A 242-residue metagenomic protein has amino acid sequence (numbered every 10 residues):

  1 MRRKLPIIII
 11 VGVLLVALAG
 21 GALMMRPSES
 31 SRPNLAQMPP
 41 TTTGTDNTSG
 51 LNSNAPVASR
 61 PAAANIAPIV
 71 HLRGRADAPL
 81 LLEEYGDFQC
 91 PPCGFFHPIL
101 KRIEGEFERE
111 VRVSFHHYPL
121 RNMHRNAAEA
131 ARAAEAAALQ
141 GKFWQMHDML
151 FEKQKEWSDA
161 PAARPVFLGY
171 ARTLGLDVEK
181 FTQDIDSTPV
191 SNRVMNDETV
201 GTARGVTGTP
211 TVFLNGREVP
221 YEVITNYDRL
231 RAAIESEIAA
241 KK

Functional and structural regions predicted by a protein language model:
M1-P40, L168-K242: C-terminal cap of thioredoxin/glutaredoxin-like
S31-A62: Juxtamembrane proline-rich low-complexity "stalk" or linker regions positioned immediately after a signal peptide
V57-A58, P91, I185: Short, surface-exposed alpha-helical recognition segments that flank or form part of ligand/macromolecule-binding
A63-L80, G105: A short beta-strand-turn-helix
A67-V70, I99-L100, E198-V200: A generic local structural motif
L72-R73, W157, V219: Short clusters of hydrophobic/aromatic residues that line enzyme substrate/ligand-binding pockets
R75, N122-M123, A160, Q183 (+2 more regions): Alpha-helix initiation/capping motif
A78, E83-Q89, G94-R172, D177 (+2 more regions): Structural alpha/beta surface segment adjacent to cysteine/selenocysteine redox centers across thiol/disulfide enzymes
